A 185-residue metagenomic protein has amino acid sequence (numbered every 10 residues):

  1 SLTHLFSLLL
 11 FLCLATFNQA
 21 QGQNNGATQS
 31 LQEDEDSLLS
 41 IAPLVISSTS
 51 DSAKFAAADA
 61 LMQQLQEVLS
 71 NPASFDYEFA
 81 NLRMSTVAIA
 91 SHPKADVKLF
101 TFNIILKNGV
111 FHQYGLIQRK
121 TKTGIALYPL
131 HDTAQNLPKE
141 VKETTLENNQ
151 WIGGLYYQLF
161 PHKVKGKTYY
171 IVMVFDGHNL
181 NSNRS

Functional and structural regions predicted by a protein language model:
S1-S37: Bacterial Sec-dependent N-terminal signal peptides
Q23-L99: Start-of-domain marker
L61-Y77, L130-N148: Surface-exposed loop and turn segments in beta-propeller and other repeat-based domains that flank or scaffold
R83-D96, L106, W151-G166: Structural signature of eukaryotic scaffold interfaces centered on beta-propeller domains
D96-N103, T168-D176: Short beta-strand elements that form the blades of beta-propeller/WD-repeat-like and other beta-sheet-rich scaffold
I105-N108, G177-L180: Short glycine/acidic-enriched loop and turn motifs that connect beta-strands
Y114-T121, R184: Beta-propeller blade signature
K142-V164, D176-H178, S185: Short aromatic loop motif centered on NTY/YTY
